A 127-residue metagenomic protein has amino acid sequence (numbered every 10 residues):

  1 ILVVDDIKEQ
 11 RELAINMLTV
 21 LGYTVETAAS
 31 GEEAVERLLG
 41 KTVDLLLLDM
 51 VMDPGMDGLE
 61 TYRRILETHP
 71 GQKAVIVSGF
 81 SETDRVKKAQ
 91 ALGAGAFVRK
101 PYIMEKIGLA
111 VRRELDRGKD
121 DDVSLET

Functional and structural regions predicted by a protein language model:
V4-D5, A28, L46: Conserved sequence signature across two-component system core domains
E12-V20: Charged docking surfaces used in two-component/phosphorelay signaling
T27-E36, D57-G58: Helix N-cap/capping motif at the beta->alpha junctions
K41-L47: Active-site beta3 strand of CheY-like receiver
L48-D49, T61: Active-site T/S-Asp motif of two-component receiver
M52-D53: Receiver (REC) domain active-site loop signature in two-component systems and cognate sites in sensor histidine kinases
M56-E67, K73, F80-V98, M104-L109: Alpha4 helix (beta4-alpha4-beta5 surface) of REC/receiver domains from two-component response regulators
I107-K119: Receiver (REC) domain switch/output surface
